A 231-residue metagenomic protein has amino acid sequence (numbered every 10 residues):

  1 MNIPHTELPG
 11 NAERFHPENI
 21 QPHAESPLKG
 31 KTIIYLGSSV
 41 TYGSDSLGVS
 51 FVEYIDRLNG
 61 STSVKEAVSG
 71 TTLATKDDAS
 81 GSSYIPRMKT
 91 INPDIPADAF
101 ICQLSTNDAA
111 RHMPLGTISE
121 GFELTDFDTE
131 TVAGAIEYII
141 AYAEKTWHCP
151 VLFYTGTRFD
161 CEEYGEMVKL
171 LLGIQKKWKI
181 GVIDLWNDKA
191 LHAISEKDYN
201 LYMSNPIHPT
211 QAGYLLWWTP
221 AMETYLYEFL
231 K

Functional and structural regions predicted by a protein language model:
M1-L36, V40-L47, D56-L58, P93-D98 (+5 more regions): N-terminal secretory targeting modules
T32-I34, V40-D126: Conserved SGNH/GDSL esterase-like catalytic core that processes O-acyl groups on lipids and polysaccharides
N59, T146-W147, W178: Helix C-cap/helix->beta junction micro-motif
Q103-N107, E137-L171: Active-site segments of SGNH/GDSL-like serine hydrolases that catalyze O-acetyl group transfer/hydrolysis on lipids
F122-V132, S204-P209: A short acidic, glycine-rich active-site loop that binds or catalyzes chemistry on phosphate/adenosine moieties
T129-V132, I136, Y214: Aromatic/hydrophobic pocket-lining residues that form the small-molecule binding cavity in soluble enzyme cores
G156-K231: Catalytic His-Asp segment of secreted/periplasmic serine-dependent ester chemistry enzymes
